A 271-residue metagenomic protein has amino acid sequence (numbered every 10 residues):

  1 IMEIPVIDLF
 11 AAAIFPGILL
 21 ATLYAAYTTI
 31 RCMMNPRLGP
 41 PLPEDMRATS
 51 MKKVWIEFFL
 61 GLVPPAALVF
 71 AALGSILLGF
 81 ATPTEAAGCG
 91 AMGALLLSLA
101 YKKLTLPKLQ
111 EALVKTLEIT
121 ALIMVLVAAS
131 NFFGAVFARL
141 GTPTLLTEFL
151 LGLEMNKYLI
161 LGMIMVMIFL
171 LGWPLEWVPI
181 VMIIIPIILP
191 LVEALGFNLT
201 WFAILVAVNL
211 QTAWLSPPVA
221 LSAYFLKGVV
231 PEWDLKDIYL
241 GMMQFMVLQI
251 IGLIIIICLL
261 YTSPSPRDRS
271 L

Functional and structural regions predicted by a protein language model:
I1, D8-I119, L221-Q244, I250 (+1 more regions): Long, contiguous bundles of hydrophobic transmembrane helices that form the permeation core of multi-pass
L9, K157-F169, L195-A223, M242: Alpha-helical transmembrane segments of multi-pass membrane proteins
G17-T22, T120, P174-L175, A194 (+2 more regions): Hydrophobic transmembrane alpha-helical segments of multi-pass transport and channel proteins
L60-P65, L117-I123, T147-I164, E193-F202: Membrane-interfacial loop-to-helix junctions in multi-pass transporters
A66, A87, A121-M124, A128 (+6 more regions): Residue-level signal for the membrane-embedded core of alpha-helical transmembrane segments, especially mid-helix
G74-A81, S130-G134, M165-P179, I187 (+2 more regions): Transmembrane alpha-helix interface/packing and boundary motifs in multi-pass membrane proteins, characterized by
E111-G141, L161-G162, F169: Core transmembrane alpha-helical segments of multi-pass membrane transporters/permeases
Y261-D268: Conserved small/polar residues in nucleotide/adenosyl-binding loops
